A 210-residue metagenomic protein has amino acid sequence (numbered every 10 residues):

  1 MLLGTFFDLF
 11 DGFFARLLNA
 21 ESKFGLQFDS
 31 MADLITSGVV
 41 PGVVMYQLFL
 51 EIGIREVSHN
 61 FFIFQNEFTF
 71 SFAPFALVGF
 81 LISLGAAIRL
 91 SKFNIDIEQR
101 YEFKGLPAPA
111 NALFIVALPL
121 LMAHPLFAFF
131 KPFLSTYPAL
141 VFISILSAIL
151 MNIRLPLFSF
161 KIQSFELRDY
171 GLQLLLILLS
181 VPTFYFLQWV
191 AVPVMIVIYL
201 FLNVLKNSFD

Functional and structural regions predicted by a protein language model:
M1, P41-L77, L118-A139, F186-V190: Helix-coil boundary and interhelical linker segments in multi-pass alpha-helical membrane proteins
M1-Q27, S71-S83, I143: Membrane-embedded alpha-helical segments that form the functional core of polytopic membrane enzymes, especially those
F7, A32, L81-I82, I88 (+1 more regions): Hydrophobic residues within membrane-embedded alpha-helical segments of Major Facilitator Superfamily
D11-A15, T36-V43: Alpha-helical transmembrane segments and their lipid-water interface positions in multi-pass membrane proteins
A15-L34, N66-F68, E98-L106: Juxtamembrane helix-capping/reentrant segments at transmembrane boundaries
R16-L17, Y46-Q47, K92: Transmembrane helix-loop junction
A73-F114: Hydrophobic, well-structured mid-protein blocks that either form specific transmembrane helices
R100-D210: C-terminal membrane-associated helical module and adjoining short loops/tails
